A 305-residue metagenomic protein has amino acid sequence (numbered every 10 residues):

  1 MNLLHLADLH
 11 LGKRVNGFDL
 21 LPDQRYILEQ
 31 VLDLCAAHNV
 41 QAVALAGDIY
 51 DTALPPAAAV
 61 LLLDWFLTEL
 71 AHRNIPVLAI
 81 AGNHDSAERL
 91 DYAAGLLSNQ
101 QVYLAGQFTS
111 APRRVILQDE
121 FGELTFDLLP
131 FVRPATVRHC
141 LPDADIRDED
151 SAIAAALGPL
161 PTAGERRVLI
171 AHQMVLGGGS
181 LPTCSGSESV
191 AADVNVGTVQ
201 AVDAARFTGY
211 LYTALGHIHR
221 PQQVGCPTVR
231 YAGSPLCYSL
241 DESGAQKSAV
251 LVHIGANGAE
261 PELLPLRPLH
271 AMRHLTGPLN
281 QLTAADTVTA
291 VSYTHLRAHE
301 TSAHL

Functional and structural regions predicted by a protein language model:
M1-T68, H72: N-terminal active-site segment of His-dependent metallophosphoesterases
D8, D48, G82, F126 (+3 more regions): Divalent metal-coordination and catalytic microenvironments
P55, H84-C226: His/Asp/Glu-rich metal-coordinating catalytic cores of metallo-dependent phosphodiesterases/hydrolases acting on
A71-A79, S292: Short, surface-exposed connector motifs at secondary-structure boundaries
V77, R167, P261: Hydrophobic anchor at the start of a short beta-strand that flanks the dinucleotide cofactor-binding loop
P112-T125, L129, V229-V291: Binuclear metal-dependent phosphoesterase catalytic core
T294-H304: Conserved small/polar residues in nucleotide/adenosyl-binding loops
